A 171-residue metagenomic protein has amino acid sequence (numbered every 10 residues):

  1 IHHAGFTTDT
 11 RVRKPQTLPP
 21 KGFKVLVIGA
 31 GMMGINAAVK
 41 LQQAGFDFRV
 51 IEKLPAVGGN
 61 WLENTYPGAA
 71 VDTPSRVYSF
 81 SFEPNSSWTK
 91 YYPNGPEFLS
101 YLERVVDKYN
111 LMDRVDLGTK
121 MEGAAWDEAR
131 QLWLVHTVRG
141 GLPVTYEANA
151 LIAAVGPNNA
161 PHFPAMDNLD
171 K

Functional and structural regions predicted by a protein language model:
I1-H2, P84, M121: Low-complexity, highly charged intrinsically disordered N-terminal segments that act as targeting/localization
I1-V25, Q43, S100, V144 (+1 more regions): Extreme N-terminal leader/targeting segments of oxidoreductases
P20-V50: N-terminal Rossmann-like FAD-binding beta1-loop-alpha1 element of flavoenzymes
I28-G31, K53, L117, A148: A secondary-structure boundary/capping signal
Q42-Y66: Glycine-rich FAD pyrophosphate-binding loop
G58-T65, V71, N159-N168: Glycine-rich "HGGG/HGxG" loop immediately N-terminal to the catalytic nucleophile of the alpha/beta-hydrolase
L62-R104: Glycine-rich active-site loop/strand segments that organize a redox cofactor
K90-N159: Feature captures the FAD/FMN-dependent oxidoreductase FAD-binding
